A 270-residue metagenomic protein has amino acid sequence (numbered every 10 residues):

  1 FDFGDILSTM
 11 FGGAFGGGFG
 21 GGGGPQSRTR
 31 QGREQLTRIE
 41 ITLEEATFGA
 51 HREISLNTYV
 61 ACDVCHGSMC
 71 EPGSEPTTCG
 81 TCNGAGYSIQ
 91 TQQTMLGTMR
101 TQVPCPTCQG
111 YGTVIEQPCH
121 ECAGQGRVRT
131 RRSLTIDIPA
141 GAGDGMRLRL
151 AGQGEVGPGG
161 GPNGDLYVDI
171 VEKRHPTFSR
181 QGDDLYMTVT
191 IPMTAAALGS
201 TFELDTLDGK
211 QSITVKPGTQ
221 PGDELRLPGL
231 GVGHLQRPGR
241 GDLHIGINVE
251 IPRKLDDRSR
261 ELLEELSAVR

Functional and structural regions predicted by a protein language model:
F1-E121, R149, V156-N163, Y167 (+2 more regions): Post-J-domain flank of DnaJ/Hsp40 co-chaperones
T29-H51, T113-R270: Charged, often glycine-enriched C-terminal and inter-domain segments that act as flexible interaction/assembly
